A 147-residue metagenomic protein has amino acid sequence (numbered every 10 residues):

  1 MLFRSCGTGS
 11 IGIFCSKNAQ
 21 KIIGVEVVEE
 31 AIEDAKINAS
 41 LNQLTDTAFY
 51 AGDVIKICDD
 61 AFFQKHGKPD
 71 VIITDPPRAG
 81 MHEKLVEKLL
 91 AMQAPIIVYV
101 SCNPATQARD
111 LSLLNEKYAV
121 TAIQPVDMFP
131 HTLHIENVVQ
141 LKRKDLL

Functional and structural regions predicted by a protein language model:
M1-L147: Rossmann-like S-adenosyl-L-methionine
